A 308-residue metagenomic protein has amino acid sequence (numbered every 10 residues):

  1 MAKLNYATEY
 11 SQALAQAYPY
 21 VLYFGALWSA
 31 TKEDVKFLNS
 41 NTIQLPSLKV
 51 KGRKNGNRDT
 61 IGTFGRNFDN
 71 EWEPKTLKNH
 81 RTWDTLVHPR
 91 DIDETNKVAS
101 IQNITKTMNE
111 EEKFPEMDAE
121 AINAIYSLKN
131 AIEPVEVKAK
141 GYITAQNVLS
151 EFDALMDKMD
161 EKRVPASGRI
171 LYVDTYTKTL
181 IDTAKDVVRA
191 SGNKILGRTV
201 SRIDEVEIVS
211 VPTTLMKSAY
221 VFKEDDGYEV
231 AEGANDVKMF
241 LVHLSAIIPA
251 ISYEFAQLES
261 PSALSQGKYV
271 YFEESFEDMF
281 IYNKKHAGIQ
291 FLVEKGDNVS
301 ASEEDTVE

Functional and structural regions predicted by a protein language model:
A2-Q12, A17-S29, F37-G52, P74-K78 (+2 more regions): Sequence/fold signature of self-assembling virion shell proteins
L27, K54, D118-I122, P165 (+1 more regions): Intrinsically disordered or highly flexible coil/loop and linker segments, enriched in small and charged/polar residues
K32: His/Glu-rich zincin catalytic helix
V50, G65, E71-N96, M156-D182: Structured, hydrophobic secondary-structure cores that serve as assembly/anchoring elements
R58-F64: Short Gly/aromatic-enriched secondary-structure transition segments
I92-K162, Q290-V307: Alpha-helical scaffold segments that mediate packing/assembly in large oligomeric complexes
A131-V200: Extended, solvent-exposed, turn-rich assembly/linker loops in the middle of proteins
